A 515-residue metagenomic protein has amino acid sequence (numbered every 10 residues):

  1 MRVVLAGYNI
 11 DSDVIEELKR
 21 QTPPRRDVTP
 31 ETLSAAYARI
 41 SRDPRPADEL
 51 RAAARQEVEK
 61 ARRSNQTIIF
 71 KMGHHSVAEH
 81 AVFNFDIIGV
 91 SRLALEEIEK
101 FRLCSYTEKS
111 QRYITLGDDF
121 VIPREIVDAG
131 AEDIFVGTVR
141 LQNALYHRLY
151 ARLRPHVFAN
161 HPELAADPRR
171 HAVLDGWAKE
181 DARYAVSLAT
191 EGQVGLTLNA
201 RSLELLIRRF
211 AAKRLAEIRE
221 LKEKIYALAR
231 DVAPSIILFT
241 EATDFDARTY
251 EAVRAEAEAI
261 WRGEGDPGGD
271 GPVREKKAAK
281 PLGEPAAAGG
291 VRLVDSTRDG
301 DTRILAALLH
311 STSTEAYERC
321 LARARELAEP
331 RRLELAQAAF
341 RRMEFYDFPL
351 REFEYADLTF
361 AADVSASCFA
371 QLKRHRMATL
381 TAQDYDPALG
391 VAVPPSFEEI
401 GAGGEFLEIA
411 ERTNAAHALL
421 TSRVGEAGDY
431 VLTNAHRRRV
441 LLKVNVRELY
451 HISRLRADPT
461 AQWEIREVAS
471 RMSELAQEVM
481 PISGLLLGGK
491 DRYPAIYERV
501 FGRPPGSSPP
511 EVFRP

Functional and structural regions predicted by a protein language model:
M1-P515: A conserved ligand/cofactor-binding region detector
